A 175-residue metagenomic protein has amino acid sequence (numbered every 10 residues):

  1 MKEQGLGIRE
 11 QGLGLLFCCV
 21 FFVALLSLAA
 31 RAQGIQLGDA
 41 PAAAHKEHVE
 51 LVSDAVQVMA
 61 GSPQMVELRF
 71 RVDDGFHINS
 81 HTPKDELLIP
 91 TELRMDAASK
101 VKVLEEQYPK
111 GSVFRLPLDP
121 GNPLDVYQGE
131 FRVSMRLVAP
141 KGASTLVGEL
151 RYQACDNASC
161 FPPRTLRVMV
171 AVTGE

Functional and structural regions predicted by a protein language model:
K2-G14: Arg/Gly-rich low-complexity intrinsically disordered repeat tracts
G14-R31: Bacterial N-terminal signal peptides
R31-E175: Extracellular/lumen-exposed scaffold segments
